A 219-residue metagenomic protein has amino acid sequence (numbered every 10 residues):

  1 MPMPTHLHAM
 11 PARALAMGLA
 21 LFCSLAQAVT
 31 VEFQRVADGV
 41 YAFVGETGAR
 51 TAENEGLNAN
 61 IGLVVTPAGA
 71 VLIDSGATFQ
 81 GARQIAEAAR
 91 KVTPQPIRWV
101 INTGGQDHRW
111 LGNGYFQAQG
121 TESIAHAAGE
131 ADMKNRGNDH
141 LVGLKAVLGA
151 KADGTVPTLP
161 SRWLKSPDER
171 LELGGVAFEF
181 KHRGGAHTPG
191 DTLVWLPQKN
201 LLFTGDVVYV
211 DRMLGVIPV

Functional and structural regions predicted by a protein language model:
P2-L15: Bacterial N-terminal signal peptides that target proteins for export
R13-S24: Bacterial N-terminal signal peptides
F22-A68: Zn-dependent metallo-beta-lactamase
F43-V44, A49-N54, V71-I73, G81-A82 (+4 more regions): Short, solvent-exposed loop/turn elements at domain surfaces
V44-A59, M133-N135, V142, R212-V219: Acidic/histidine-rich helix-loop elements that form or flank divalent-metal/phosphate-binding sites at the catalytic
A49-A59, V65-W99: Pre-active-site segment of Zn-dependent metallo-hydrolases
G69-V71, S75-F79, R170, A177-V219: Metallo-beta-lactamase
E87-R170, P189: Active-site HxH/HxHxD metal-binding segment of metal-dependent hydrolases
